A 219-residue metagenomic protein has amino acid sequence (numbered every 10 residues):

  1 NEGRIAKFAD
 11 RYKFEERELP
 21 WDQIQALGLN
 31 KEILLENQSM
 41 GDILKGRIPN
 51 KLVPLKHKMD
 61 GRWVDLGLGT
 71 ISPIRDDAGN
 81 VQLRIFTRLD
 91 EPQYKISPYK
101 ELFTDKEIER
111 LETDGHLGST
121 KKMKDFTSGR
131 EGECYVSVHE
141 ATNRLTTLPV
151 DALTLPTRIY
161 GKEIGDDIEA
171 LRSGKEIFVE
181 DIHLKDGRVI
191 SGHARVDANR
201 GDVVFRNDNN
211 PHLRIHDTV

Functional and structural regions predicted by a protein language model:
N1-T218: A structural motif
